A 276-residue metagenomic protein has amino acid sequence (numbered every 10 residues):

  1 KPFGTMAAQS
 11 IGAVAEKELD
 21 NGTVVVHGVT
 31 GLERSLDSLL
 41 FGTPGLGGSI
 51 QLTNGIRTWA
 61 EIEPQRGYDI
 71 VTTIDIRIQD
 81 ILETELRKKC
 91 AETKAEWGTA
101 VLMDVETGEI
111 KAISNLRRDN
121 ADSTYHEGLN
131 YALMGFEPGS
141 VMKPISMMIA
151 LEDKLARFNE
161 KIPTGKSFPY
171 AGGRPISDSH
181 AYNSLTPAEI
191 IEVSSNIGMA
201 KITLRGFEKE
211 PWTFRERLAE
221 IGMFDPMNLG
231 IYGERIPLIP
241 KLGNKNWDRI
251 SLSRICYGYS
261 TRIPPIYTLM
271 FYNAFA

Functional and structural regions predicted by a protein language model:
K1-Q9, A13, Y68-D69, D225-M227 (+2 more regions): Conserved SxxK-family serine transpeptidase/carboxypeptidase catalytic domain of penicillin-binding proteins
K1-R66, L269: Small/polar-residue-rich segments within soluble enzyme cores
G12-V14, I74, D104: Flexible glycine-/small-residue-rich
S49-E61, A100-S140, I145-A276: Beta-lactam-recognizing serine transpeptidase/beta-lactamase-like catalytic domain environment
G55-G98: Conserved, well-ordered alpha-helix/loop/beta-strand core segments that scaffold catalytic motifs
